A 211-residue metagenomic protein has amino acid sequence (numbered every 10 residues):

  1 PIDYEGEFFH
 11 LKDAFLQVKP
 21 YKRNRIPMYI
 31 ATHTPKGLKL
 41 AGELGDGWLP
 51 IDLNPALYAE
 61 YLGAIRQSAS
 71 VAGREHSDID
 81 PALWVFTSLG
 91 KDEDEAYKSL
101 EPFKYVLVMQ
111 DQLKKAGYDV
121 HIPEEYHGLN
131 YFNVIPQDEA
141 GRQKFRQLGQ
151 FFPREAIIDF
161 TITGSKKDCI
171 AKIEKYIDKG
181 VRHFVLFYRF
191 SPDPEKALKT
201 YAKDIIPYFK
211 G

Functional and structural regions predicted by a protein language model:
P1-L16, A59-D178: An alpha-helical appendage that flanks or caps ligand/catalytic pockets
V18-R23: Solvent-exposed alpha-helices and their adjacent loops that cap or buttress functional pockets in soluble metabolic
I26-A69: Loop-centered beta-sheet repeat module
M28-A31, W48-P50, I79-F86, F184-L186: Hydrophobic faces of well-ordered beta-strands that scaffold small-molecule active sites in alpha/beta enzyme cores
E43-L44, K179-V181: Structural motif
D52-P55, D138, L186-K199: Glycine-rich, proline-tolerant flexible connector loops at the mouths of alpha/beta enzymes
Y58-A69, D193-K210: C-terminal helical cap(s) of enzyme catalytic domains, especially alpha/beta-barrels
Q110, V181-Y188: Bilobed periplasmic-binding protein-like "clamshell/Venus-flytrap" ligand-binding domains
